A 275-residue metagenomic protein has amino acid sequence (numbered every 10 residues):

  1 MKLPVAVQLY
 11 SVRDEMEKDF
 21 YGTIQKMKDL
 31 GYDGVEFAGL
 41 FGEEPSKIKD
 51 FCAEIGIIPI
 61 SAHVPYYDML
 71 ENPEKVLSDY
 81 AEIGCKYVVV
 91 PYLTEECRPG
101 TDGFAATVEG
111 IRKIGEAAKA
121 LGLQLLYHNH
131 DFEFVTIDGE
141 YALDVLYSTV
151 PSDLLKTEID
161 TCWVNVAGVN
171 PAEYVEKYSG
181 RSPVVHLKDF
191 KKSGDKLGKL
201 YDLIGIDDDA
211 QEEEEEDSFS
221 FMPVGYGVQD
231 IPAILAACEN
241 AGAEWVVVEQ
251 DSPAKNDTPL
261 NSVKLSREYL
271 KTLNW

Functional and structural regions predicted by a protein language model:
M1-Y87, K156, D217, A236 (+1 more regions): N-terminal pre-domain/capping segments
Y10-V12, Y32, H63, Y127-H128 (+4 more regions): Tryptophan-centric aromatic hotspots in well-structured domains and transmembrane helices
R13-K18, G34-K47, V64-N72, E95-P99 (+5 more regions): Acidic-and-aromatic substrate-binding clefts and catalytic sites of carbohydrate-active enzymes
I24, P45-K49, P73-L77, V108-G115 (+4 more regions): Generic structural signal for well-ordered alpha-helices, preferentially at hydrophobic/aromatic core positions
E36, S61, V89, L126 (+3 more regions): Conserved beta-strand positions in the central sheet of alpha/beta enzyme cores
Y66-T157, K177, L260: Active-site acidic/histidine proton-transfer and metal-coordination neighborhood in alpha/beta enzyme cores
A120-V228: Acidic/histidine-rich catalytic cores of soluble enzymes
A243-L273: C-terminal/domain-terminus segments
